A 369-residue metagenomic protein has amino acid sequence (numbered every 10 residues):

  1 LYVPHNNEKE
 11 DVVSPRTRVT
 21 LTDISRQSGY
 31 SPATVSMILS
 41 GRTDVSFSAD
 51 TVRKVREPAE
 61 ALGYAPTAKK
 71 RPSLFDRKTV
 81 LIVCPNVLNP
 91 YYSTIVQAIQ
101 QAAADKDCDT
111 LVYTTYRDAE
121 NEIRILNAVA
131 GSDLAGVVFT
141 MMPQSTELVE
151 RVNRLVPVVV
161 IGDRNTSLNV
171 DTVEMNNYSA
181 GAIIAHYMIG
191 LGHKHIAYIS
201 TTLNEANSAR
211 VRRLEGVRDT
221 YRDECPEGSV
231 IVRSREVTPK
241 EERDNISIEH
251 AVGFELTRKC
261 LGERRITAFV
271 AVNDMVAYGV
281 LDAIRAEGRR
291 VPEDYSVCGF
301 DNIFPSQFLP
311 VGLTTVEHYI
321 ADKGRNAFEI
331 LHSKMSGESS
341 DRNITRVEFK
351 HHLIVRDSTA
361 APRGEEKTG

Functional and structural regions predicted by a protein language model:
L1-Y30: Extreme N-terminal segment that seeds HTH/winged-HTH DNA-binding domains in transcriptional regulators
S14-T20, A59-Y91, I95, K106 (+1 more regions): N-terminal helix-turn-helix/winged-helix DNA-binding helices and compositionally similar short basic alpha-helical
T34-M37, P72-V87, H195-L203: Short beta-strand segments enriched in small/hydrophobic residues
A103-T114, R218-H250: Short beta-strand elements in bilobed, periplasmic/extracellular small-molecule ligand-binding domains
T140-I183, L203-N204, M275, D301-L313: Flexible loop/hinge segments that line or gate small-molecule binding clefts
D171-Y198, D219, E249-K259, H318-G337: Hydrophobic alpha-helical segments within soluble ligand-binding/sensing domains
I184-G228, N343-S358: An alpha-beta-alpha
L256-G369: Flexible loop/turn connectors
